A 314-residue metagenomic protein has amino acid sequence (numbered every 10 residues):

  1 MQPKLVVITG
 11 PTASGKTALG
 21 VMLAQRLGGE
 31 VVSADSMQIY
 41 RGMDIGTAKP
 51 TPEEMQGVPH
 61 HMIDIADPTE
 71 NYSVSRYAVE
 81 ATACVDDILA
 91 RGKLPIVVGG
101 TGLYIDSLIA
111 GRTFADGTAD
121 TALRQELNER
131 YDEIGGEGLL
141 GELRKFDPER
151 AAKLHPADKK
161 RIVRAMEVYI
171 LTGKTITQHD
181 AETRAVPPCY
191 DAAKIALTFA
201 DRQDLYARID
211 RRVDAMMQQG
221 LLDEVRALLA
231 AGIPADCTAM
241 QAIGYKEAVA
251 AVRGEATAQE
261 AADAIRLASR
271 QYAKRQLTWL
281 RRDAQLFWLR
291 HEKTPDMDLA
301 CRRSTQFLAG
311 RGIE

Functional and structural regions predicted by a protein language model:
M1-E314: Phosphate/pyrophosphate-binding catalytic cores of soluble transferases and nucleic-acid-acting enzymes
